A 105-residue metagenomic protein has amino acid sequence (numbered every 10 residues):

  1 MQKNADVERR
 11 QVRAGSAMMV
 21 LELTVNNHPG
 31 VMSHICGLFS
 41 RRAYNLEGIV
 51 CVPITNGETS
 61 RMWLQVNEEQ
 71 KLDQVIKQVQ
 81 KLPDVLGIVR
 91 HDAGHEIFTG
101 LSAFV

Functional and structural regions predicted by a protein language model:
M1-V105: A conserved regulatory-domain signal marking ACT and ACT-like small-molecule sensing domains and adjacent regulatory
